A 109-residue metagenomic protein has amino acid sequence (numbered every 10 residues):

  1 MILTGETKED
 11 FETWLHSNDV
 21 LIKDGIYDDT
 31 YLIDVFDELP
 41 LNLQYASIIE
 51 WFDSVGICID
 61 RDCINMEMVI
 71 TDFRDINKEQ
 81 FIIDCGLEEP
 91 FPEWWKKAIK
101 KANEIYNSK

Functional and structural regions predicted by a protein language model:
I2, E6-P92, K100, E104 (+1 more regions): N-terminal segment of the canonical double-stranded RNA-binding domain
